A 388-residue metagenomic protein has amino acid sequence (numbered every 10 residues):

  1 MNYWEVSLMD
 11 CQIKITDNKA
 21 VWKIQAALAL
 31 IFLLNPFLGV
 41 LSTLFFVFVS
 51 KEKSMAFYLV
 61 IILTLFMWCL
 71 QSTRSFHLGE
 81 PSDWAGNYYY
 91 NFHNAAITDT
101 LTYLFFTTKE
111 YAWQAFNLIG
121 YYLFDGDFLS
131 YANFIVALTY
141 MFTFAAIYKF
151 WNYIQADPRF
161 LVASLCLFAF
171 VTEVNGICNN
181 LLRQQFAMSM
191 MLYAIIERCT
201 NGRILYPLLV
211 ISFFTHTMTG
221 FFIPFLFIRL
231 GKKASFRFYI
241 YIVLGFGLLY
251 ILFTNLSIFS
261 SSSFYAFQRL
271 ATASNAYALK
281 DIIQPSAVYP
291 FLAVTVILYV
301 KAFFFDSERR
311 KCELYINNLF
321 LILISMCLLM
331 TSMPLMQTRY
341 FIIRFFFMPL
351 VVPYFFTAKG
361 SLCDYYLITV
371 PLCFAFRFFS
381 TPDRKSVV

Functional and structural regions predicted by a protein language model:
A27-L30, I204-I228, L328: Membrane-interface alpha helices of multi-pass inner-membrane proteins
C69-T98, F221-R344, R384: Alpha-helical transmembrane segments and terminal signal-anchor/GPI-anchor hydrophobic tails, characterized by long
G86-N91, T102-G126: Short hydrophobic/aromatic helix or loop-helix immediately within or flanking a transmembrane segment in polytopic
F134-I154: Transmembrane-helix motifs of polytopic, lipid-linked glycan transferases
I147-F170: Transmembrane-helix signature of polytopic, membrane-embedded enzymes that assemble or transfer cell-envelope glycans
G176-Q184: Short acidic/glycine- and proline-prone juxtamembrane loop motifs at membrane-interface regions of multi-pass membrane
S189-I204: Membrane-interface transmembrane helices that cradle and orient dolichyl/undecaprenyl
M326, L335, F347, Y366-V388: Transmembrane helical bundles and short interhelical boundary loops of multi-pass, membrane-embedded
